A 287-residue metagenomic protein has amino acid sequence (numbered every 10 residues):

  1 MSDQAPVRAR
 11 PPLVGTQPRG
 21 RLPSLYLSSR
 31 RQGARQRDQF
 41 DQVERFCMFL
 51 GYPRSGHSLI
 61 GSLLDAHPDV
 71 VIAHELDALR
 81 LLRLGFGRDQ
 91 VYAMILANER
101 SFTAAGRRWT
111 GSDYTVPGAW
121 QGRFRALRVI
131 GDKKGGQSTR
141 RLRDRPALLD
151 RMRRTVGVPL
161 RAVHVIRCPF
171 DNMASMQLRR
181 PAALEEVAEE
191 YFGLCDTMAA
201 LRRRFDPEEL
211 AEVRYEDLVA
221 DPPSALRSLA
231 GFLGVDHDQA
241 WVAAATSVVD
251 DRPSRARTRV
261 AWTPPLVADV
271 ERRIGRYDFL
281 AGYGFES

Functional and structural regions predicted by a protein language model:
M1-M48, P53, Q177, C195 (+2 more regions): PAPS-dependent sulfotransferases, especially Golgi type II membrane carbohydrate sulfotransferases
S2-F124, S247-R252: PAPS-dependent sulfotransferase catalytic core
H74, K133-K134, I274: Pocket-edge structural micro-motifs
E75-L79, I166-C168, V242: A short, structured active-site edge motif that brings together acidic residues
G87-V91, R227-S228, R255-T258: Short, surface-exposed amphipathic charged segments that create phosphate/polyanion-binding patches used for binding
A93-S101, L184-A188, R259-V267: A polyampholytic, Gly/Pro-enriched intrinsically disordered region
D113-Y114, P146, P264: Structural motif corresponding to alpha-helix initiation and N-cap regions
R123-A240: PAPS-dependent sulfotransferase catalytic domain
